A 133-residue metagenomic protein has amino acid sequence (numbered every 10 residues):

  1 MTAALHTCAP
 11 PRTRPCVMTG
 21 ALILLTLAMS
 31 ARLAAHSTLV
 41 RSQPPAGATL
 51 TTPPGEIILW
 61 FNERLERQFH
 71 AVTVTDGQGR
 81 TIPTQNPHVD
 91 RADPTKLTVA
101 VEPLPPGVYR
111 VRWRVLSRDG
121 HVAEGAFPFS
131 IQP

Functional and structural regions predicted by a protein language model:
A4-G20: Bacterial N-terminal signal peptides that target proteins for export
A35-P53: N-terminal edge beta-strand
E56-W60, G120-P133: Extended, polar beta-sheet/loop recognition surfaces of beta-rich domains that mediate binding to diverse ligands
I58, E63-Q85: Short, surface-exposed alpha-helix to beta-strand junction/turn motifs within ectodomains of secreted and cell-envelope
A92-T98: Aromatic sugar-binding surface patches on proteins that engage polysaccharides or sugar-phosphate polymers
A100, P105-V108: A glycine-anchored, Pro-Gly-centered beta-turn/N-cap motif
P105, R112-A123: Short, exposed beta-strand-loop hairpins at the edges of beta-sheets in extracellular/periplasmic proteins
